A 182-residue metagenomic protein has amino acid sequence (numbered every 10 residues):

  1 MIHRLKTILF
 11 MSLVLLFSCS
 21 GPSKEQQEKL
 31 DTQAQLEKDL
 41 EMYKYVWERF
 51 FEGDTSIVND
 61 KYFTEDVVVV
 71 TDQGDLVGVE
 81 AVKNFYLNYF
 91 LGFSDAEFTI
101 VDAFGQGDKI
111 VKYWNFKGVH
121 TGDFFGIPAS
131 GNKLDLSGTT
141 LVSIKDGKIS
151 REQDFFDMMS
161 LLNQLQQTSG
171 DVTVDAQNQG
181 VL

Functional and structural regions predicted by a protein language model:
M1-L9: Bacterial N-terminal signal peptides that target proteins for export
I8-F17: Bacterial N-terminal signal peptides
C19-K61, V172-L182: Short, low-complexity N-terminal intrinsically disordered segments enriched in polar/charged residues
Y43, V58-D60, D66-V67, G78 (+4 more regions): Hydrophobic pocket/interface hotspot
S56-G107: A solvent-exposed, acidic/Ser-Thr-rich amphipathic alpha-helical stretch
D108-H120: A short hydrophobic beta-strand element
K117-D146: Exposed beta-sheet edge and beta->alpha loop/turn motif
S150-L182: Low-complexity, intrinsically disordered terminal/linker segments enriched in charged and Gly/Pro repeats
